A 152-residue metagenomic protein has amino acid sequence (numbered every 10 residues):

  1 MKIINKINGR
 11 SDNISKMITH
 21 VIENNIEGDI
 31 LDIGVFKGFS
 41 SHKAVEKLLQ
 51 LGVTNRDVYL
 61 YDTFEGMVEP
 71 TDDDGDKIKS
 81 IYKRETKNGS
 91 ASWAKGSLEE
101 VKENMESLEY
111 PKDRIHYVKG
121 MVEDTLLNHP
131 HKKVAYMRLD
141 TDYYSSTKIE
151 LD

Functional and structural regions predicted by a protein language model:
M1-N8, N24-D152: S-adenosylmethionine/decaboxylated-SAM
D12-I26: Conserved alpha-helix/loop element of class I SAM-dependent methyltransferases that forms part of the SAM/SAH-binding
